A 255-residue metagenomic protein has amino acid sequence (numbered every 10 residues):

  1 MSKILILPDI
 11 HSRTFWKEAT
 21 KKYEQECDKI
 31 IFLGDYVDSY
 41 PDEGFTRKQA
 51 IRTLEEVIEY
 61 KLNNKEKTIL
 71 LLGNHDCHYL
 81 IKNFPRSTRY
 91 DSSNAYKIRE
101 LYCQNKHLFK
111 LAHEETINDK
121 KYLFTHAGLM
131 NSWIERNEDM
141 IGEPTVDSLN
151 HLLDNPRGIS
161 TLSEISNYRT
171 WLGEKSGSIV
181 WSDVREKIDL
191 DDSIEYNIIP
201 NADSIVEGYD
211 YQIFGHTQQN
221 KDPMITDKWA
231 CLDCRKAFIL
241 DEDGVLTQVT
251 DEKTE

Functional and structural regions predicted by a protein language model:
M1-L5, E114-L123, T226-D227: Beta-strand-turn-beta hairpins that frame and shape the catalytic cleft of phosphate-ester-processing enzymes
M1-S2, Q25-K29, K65-K67, D119-K120 (+1 more regions): A general structural motif
I6-P8, I30-G34, I69-N74, F124-T125 (+2 more regions): Active-site neighborhood of phospho(di)ester-bond hydrolases with catalytic His/Asp-centered motifs
L7, S12-Q104: Core catalytic region of metal-dependent phosphoesterases/phosphodiesterases, especially metallo-beta-lactamase-like
S12-F15, D38-Y40, H75-I81, M130-S132 (+2 more regions): Active-site environment of divalent metal-dependent phosphoester hydrolases
S93-Y96, D119-S204: Active-site-proximal loop/helix segment associated with metal-binding centers of metalloenzymes
H107-E115: Conserved N-terminal structural segment that caps and organizes enzyme catalytic cores in eukaryotes
I194-T254: Conserved beta-sheet core of the metallophosphoesterase superfamily
